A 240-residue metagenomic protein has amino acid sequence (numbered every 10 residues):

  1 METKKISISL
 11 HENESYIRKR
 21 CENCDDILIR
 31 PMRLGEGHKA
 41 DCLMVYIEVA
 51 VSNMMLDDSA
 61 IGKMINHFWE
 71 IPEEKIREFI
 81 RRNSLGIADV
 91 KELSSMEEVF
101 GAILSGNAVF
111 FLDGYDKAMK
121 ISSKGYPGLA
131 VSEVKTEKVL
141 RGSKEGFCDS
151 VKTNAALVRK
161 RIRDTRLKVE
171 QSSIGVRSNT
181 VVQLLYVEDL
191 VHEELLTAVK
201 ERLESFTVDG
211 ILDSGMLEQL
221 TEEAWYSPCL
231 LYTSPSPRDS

Functional and structural regions predicted by a protein language model:
M1-S234, R238: Cytosolic regulatory modules rich in charged/polar residues
